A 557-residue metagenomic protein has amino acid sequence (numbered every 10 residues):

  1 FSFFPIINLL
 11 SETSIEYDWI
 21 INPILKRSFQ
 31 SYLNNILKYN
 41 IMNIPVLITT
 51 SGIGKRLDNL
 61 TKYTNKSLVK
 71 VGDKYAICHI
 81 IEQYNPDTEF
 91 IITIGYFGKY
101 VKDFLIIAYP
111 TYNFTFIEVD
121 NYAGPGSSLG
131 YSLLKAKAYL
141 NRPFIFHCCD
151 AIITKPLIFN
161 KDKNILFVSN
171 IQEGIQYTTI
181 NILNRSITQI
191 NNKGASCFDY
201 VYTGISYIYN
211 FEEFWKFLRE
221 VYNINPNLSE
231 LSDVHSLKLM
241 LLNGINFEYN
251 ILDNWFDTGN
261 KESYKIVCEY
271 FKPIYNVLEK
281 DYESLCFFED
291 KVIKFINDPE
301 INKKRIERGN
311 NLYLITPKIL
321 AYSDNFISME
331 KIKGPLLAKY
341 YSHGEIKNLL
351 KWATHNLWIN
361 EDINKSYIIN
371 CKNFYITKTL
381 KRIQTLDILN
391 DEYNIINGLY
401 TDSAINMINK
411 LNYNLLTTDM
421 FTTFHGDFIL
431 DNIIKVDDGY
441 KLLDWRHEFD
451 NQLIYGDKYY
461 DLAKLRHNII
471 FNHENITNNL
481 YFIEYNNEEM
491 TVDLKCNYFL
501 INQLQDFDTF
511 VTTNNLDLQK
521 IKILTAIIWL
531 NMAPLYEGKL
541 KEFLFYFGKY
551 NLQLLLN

Functional and structural regions predicted by a protein language model:
L33, N43-V46, V201-Y282, F287: Conserved alpha/beta core of the MobA/IspD/sugar-nucleotide pyrophosphorylase nucleotidyltransferase superfamily
M42-K62: N-terminal nucleotide-binding beta1-loop-alpha1 segment
I106-T178: Conserved beta-loop-beta/alpha segment of the NTase-like Rossmann-fold superfamily that binds/positions NTPs
I152-L228: Conserved core of the sugar-phosphate nucleotidyltransferase
D281-R305, E330, A338-K339: ATP-binding glycine-rich loop module of kinase domains
Y313-I315, L337-I383, N414: Conserved kinase catalytic-core helix
D362-F424, T509-T513: An alpha-helical support segment within catalytic cores of ATP-dependent transferases
E448-F510, A526-L540: Active-site activation/catalytic loop segments of kinase-like enzymes and analogous catalytic loops in related
